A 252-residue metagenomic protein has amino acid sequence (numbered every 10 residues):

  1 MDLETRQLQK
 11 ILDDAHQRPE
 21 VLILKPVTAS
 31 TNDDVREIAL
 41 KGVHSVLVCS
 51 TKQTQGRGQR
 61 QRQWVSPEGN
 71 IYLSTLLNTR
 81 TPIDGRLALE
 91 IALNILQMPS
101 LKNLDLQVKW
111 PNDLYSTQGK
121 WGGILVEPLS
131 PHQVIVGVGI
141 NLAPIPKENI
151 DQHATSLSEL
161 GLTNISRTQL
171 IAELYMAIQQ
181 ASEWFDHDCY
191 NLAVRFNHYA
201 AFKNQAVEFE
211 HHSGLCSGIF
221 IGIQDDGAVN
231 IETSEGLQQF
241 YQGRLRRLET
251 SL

Functional and structural regions predicted by a protein language model:
M1-M98, L104, I165: N-terminal lobe of the biotin/lipoate ligase/transferase fold
D2-L3, Q7-L8, Q17-R18, R80-G85 (+2 more regions): Long, positively charged amphipathic alpha-helical accessory segments at protein N-termini or as interdomain linkers
